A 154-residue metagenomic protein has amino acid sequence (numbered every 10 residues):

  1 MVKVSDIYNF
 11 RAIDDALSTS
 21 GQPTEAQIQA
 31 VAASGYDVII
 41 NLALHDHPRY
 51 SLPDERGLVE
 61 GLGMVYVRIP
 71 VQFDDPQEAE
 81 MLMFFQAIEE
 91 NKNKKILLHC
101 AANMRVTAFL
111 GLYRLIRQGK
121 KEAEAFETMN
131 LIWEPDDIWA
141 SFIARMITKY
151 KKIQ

Functional and structural regions predicted by a protein language model:
M1-L97, A108-Q154: Cys-dependent protein tyrosine phosphatase-like superfamily
C100: Short cysteine clusters
N103: Substrate/cofactor-recognition hotspot
